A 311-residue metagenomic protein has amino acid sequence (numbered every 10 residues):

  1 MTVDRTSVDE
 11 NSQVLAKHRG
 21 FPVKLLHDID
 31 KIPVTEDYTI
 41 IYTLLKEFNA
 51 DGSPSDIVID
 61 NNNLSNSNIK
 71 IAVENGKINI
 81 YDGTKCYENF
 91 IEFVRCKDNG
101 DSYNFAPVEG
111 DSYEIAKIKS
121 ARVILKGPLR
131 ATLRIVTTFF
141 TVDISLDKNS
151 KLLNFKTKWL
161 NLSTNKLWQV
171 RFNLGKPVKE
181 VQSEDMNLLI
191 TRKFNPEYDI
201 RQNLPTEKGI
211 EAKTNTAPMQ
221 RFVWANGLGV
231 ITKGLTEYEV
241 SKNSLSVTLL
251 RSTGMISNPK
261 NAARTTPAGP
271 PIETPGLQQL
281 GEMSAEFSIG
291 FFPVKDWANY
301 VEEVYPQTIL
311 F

Functional and structural regions predicted by a protein language model:
M1-F311: C-terminal (or distal) subdomains of carbohydrate-active enzymes
